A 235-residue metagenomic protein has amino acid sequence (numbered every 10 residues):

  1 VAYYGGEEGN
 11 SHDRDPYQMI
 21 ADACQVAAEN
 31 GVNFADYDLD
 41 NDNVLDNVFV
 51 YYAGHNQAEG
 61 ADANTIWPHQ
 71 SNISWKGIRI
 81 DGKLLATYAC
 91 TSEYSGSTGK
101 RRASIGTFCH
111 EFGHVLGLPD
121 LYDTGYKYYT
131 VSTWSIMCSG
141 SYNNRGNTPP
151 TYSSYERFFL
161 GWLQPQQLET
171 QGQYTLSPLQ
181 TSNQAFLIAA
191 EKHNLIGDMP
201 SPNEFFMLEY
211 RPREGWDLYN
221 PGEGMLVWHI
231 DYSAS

Functional and structural regions predicted by a protein language model:
V1-G82: Active-site-proximal segments of metallohydrolase catalytic domains
N47-N220, I230-S233: Extracellular hydrolytic enzyme modules, especially secreted metalloproteases of the metzincin/thermolysin-like class
G224-W228: Beta-propeller blade signature
